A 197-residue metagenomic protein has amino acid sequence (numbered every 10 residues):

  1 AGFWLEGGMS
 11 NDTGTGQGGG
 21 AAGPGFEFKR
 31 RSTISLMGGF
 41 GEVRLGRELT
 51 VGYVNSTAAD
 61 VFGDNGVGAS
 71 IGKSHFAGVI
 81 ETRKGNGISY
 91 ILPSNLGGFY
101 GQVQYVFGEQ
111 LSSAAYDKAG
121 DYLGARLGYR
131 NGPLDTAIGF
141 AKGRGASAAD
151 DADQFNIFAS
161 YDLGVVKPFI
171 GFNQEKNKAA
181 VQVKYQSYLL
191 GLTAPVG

Functional and structural regions predicted by a protein language model:
A1-G108, A119, G128-D135: Outer membrane beta-barrel
D12-G16, V54-T57, Q110-A114, G145-D150 (+1 more regions): Outer-membrane beta-barrel proteins
K118-G197: Detector for outer-membrane/organellar transmembrane beta-barrel domains, recognizing the amphipathic beta-strand
